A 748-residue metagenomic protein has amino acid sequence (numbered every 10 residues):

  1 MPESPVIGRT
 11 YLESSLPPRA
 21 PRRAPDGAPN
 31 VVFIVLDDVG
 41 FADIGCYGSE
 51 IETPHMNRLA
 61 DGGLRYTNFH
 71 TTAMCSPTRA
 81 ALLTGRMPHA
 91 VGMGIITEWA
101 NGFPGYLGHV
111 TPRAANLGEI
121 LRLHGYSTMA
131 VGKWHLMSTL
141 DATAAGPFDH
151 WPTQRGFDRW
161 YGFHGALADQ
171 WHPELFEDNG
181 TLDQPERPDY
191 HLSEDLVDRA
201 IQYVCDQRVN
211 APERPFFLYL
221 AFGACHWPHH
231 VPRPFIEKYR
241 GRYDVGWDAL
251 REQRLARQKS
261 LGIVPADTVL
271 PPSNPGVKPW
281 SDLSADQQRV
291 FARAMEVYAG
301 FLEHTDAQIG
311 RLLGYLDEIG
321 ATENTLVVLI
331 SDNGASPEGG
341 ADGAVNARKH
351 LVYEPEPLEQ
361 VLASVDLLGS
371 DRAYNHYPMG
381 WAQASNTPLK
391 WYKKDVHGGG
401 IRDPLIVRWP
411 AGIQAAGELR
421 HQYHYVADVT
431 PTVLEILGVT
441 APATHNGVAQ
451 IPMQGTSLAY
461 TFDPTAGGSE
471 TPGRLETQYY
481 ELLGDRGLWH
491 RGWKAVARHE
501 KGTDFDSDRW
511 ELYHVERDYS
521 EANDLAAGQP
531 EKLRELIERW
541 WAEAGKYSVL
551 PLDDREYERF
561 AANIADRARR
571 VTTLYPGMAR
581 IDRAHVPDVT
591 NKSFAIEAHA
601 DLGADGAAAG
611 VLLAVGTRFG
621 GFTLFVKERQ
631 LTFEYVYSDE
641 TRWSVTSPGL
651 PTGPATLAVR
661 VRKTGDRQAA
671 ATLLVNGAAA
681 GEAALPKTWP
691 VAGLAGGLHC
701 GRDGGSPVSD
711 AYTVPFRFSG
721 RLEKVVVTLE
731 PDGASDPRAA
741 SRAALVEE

Functional and structural regions predicted by a protein language model:
M1-D506, W510, Y519-E538, T572-Y575 (+3 more regions): Formylglycine-dependent sulfatase
P88, R517, E730-A734: Acidic glycine-/aspartate-rich tracts in secreted/extracellular proteins
E177, S331, V407-W409, A497 (+5 more regions): Residue-level signal for short segments within beta-strands and strand-turn junctions of well-structured beta-sheet
L218, L405-V407, L488, E511-Y513 (+3 more regions): Short beta-strand motif preference
R233, N324-T325, A341-G343, L419-Q422 (+7 more regions): Composition- and surface-driven signal marking solvent-exposed, interaction-prone regions in large proteins
E516-S520, G677-A680: Asp-box/BNR beta-propeller loop motif
E535-E556: Charge-dense polyanion-binding interfaces
P551, R555-E748: Extracellular glycan-associated modules
